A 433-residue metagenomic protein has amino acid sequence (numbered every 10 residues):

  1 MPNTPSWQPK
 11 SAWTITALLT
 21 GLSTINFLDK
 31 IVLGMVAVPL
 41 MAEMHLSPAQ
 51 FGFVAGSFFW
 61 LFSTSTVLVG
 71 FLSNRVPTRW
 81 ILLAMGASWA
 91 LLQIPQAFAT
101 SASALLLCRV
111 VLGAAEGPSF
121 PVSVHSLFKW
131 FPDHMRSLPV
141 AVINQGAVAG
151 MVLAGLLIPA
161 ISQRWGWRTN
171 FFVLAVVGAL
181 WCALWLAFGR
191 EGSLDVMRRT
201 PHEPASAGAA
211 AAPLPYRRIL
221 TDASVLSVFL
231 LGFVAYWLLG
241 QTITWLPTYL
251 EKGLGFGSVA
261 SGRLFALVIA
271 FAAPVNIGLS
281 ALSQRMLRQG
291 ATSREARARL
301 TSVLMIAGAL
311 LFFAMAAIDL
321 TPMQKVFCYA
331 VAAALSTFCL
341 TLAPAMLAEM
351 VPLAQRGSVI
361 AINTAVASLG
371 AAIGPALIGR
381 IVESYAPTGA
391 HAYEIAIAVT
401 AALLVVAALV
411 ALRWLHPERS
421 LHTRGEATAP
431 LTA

Functional and structural regions predicted by a protein language model:
P2-Q8, S193-V228, G253, T432: Juxtamembrane intracellular "pre-TM" segments in multi-pass secondary transporters
I31, F59-V67, G117, M151-V152 (+3 more regions): Residue-level signature of mid-helix packing/kink "hotspots" within the transmembrane helices of 12-pass Major
L33-G34, A223-N276, L340, P344 (+1 more regions): Extracytoplasmic gate region of multi-pass secondary transporters
H45, P77, F98-A104, P132 (+1 more regions): Helix-breaking motifs and short loop linkers at transmembrane-helix boundaries and internal kinks in secondary membrane
T64-T100: Conserved MFS/SLC helix-loop-helix module at the cytosolic interface between two early adjacent transmembrane helices
C108-A147: Cytoplasmic helix-loop-helix junction between adjacent transmembrane helices in 12-TM secondary transporters
I143-S193: Helix-loop-helix hairpin linking two adjacent transmembrane segments in secondary transporters
Q163-V176, A296, V382-A402: A membrane-interface helix-boundary motif in multi-pass transporters
